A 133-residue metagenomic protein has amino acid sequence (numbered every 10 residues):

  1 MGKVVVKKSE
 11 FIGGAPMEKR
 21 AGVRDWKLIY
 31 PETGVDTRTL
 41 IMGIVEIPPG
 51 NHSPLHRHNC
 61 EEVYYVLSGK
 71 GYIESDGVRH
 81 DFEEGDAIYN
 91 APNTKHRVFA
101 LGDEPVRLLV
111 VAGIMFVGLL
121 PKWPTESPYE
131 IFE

Functional and structural regions predicted by a protein language model:
M1-T39, W123-E133: A short, N-terminal "cap"/entry segment at the start of jelly-roll beta-barrel domains of the cupin/DSBH fold
D25-P31, G43-H58: Conserved short histidine dyad/triad with adjacent acidic residue
I44-P48, R57-I73, V111: Short, conserved beta-strand element in jelly-roll/cupin
I44-V45, V63, Y89, E104-P121: A short hydrophobic beta-strand segment most commonly corresponding to one strand of the jelly-roll/cupin
V63, K70-Y72, R79, K95 (+1 more regions): Structural motif
G77-P92: Short acidic-glycine-tyrosine-enriched beta hairpin
A100-L101: Asparagine-centered strand-capping/turn motif at beta-strand->loop junctions
